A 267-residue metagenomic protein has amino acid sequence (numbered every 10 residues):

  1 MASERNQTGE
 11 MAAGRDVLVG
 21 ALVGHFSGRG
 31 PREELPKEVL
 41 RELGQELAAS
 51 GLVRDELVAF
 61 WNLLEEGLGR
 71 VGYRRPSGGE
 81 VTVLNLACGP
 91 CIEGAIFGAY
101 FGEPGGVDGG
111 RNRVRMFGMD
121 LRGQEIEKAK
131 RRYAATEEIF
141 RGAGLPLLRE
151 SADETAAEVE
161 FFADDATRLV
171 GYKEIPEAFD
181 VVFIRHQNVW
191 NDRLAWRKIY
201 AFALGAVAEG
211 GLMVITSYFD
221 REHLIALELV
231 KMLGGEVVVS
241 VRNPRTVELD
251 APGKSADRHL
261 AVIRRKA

Functional and structural regions predicted by a protein language model:
T8-P76: Class I SAM-dependent methyltransferase Rossmann-like catalytic core, especially the SAM/SAH-binding loop
P90-R111: Conserved SAM-binding loop of SAM-dependent methyltransferases across substrates and taxa, primarily the Class I
R122: Conserved SAM/SAH-binding beta-strand->alpha-helix loop
K130-Y172: S-adenosyl-L-methionine
G171-V182: A short acidic, Gly/Pro-enriched loop at the edge of an enzyme's catalytic core that lines a small-molecule cofactor
D180-L194: A short SAM/SAH-binding and catalytic strip from SAM-dependent methyltransferases
A195-E209: A short glycine-rich, Lys/Arg-flanked "PGG" loop and its adjoining helix->strand segment in the class I
G210-Y218: Conserved beta-strand signature within the Rossmann-like core of class I S-adenosyl-L-methionine
